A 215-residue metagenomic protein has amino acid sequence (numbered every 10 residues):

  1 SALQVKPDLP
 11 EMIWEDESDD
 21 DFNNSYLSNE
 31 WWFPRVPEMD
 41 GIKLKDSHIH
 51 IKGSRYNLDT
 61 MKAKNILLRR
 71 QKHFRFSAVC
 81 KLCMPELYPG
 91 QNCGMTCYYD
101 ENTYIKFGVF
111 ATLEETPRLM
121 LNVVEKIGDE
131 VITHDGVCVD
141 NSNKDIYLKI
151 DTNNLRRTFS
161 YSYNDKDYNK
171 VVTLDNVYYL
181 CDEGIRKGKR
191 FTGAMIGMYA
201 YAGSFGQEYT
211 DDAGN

Functional and structural regions predicted by a protein language model:
S1-N215: Extracellular glycan-recognition regions
